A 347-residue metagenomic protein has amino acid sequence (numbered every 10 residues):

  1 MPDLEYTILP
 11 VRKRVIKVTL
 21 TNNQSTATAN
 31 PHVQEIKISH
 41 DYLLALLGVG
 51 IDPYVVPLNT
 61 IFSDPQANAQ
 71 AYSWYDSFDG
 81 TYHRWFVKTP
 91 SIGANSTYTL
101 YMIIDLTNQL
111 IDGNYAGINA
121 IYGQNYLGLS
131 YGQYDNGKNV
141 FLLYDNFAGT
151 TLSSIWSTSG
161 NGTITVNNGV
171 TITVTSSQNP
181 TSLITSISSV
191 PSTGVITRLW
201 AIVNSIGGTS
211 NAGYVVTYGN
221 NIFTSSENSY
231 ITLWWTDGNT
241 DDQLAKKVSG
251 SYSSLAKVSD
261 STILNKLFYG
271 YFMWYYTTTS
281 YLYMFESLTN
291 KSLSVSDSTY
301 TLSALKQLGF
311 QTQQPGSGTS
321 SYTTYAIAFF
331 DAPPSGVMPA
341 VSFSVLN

Functional and structural regions predicted by a protein language model:
P2-L142, V337, F343-N347: Alpha-mannosidase-like glycoside hydrolase catalytic domains involved in N-glycan trimming, generalizing to other
I51-V55, S186-R198, S259-F268: Extracellular/lumenal carbohydrate-interaction signature centered on repeated Trp-anchored short motifs
F147, T197-A201, L264-E286: Short tryptophan-centered beta-strand motifs in secreted/extracellular beta-sheet-rich domains of glycan-recognition
T151-P180: Extracellular glycan-recognition surfaces and repeat-rich motifs
T173-Q243: Secretory/extracellular carbohydrate-interaction modules and structurally similar beta-sandwich "look-alikes"
K246-Y271: Short, aromatic/His-centered strand-loop micro-motif at the edge of beta-sheets
V258-D260, F285-Q307: Short, solvent-exposed beta-strand-to-loop segments that form ligand-recognition rims of beta-rich domains
S296-N347: Ligand-recognition surfaces built from glycine- and aromatic
